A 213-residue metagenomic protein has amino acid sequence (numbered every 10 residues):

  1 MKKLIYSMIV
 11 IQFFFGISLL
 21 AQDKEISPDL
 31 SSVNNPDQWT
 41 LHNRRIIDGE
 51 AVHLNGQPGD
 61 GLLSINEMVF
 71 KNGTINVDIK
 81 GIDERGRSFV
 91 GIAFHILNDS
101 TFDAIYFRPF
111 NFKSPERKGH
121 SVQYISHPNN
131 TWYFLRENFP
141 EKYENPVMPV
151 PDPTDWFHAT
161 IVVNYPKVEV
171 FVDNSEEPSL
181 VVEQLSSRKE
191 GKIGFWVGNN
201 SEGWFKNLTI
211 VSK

Functional and structural regions predicted by a protein language model:
M1-L4: Positively charged n-region of N-terminal signal peptides that target proteins for export
S7-G16: Bacterial N-terminal signal peptides
I17-A21: Sec/Tat signal peptide C-region and signal peptidase I cleavage site
Q22-K213: Extracellular glycan-recognition regions
